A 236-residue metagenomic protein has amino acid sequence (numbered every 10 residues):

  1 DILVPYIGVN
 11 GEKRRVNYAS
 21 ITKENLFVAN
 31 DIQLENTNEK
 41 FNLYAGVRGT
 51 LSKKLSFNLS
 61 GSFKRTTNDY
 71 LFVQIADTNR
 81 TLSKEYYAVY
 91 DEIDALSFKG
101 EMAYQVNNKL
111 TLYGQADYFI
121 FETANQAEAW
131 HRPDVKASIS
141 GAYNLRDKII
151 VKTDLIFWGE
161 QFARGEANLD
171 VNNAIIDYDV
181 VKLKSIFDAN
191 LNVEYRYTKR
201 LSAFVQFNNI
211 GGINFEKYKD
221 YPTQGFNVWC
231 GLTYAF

Functional and structural regions predicted by a protein language model:
D1-F236: Exposed, low-structure sequence patches enriched in small/polar residues
